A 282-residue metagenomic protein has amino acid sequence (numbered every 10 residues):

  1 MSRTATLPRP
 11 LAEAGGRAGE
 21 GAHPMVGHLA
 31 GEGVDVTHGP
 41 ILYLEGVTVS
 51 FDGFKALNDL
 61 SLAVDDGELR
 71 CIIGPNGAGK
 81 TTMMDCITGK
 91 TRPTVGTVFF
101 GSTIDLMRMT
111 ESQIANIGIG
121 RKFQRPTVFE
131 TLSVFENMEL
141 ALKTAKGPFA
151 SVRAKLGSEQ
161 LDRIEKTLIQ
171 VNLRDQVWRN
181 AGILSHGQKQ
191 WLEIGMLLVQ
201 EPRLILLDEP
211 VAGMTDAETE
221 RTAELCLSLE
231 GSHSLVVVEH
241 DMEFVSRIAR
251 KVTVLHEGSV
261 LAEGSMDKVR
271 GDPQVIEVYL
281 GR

Functional and structural regions predicted by a protein language model:
L29, S151-Q176, E224: Conserved ABC ATPase "signature" region
I73-P75: The feature captures the beta-strand-to-loop junction immediately N-terminal to the Walker
T88: Helix-to-loop junction immediately C-terminal to a conserved catalytic motif
T97-I117: ABC ATPase NBD Q-loop/coupling interface
M107-R108, T167-I183, Q188: Conserved ABC nucleotide-binding domain
I205-E209: Catalytic Walker B motif of ABC-type/P-loop ATPase nucleotide-binding domains
